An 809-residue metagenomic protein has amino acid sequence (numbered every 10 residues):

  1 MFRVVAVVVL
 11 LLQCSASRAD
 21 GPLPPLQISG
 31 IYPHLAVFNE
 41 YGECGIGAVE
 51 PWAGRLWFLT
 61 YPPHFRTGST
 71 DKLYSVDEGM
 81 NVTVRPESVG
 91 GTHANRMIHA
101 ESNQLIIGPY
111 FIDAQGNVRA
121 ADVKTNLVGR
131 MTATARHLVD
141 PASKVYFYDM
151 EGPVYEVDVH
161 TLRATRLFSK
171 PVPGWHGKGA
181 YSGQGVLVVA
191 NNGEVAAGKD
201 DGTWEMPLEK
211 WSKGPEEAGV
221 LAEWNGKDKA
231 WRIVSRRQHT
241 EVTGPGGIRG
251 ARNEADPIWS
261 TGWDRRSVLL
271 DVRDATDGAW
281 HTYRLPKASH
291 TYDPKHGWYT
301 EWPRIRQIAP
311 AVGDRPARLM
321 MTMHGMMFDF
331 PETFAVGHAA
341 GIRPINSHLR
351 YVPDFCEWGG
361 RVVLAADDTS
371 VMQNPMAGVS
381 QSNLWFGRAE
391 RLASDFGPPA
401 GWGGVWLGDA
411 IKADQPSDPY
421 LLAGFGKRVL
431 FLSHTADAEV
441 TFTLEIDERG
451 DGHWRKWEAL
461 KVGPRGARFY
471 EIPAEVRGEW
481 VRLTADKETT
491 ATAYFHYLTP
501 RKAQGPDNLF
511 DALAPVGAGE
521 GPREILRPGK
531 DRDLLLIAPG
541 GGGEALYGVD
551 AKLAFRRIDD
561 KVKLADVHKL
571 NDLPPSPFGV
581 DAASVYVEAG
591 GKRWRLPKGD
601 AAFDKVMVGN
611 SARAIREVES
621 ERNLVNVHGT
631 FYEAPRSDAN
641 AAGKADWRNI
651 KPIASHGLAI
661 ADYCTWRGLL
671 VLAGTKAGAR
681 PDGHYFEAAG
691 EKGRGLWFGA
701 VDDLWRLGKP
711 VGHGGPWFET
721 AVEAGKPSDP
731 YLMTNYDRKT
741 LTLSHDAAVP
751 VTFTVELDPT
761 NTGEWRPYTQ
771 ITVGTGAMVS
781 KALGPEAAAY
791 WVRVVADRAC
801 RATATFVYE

Functional and structural regions predicted by a protein language model:
G21-G42, D507-G519: A short helix->beta-strand "capping" segment at the edge of beta-propeller domains
L35-D71, G91-M97, G519-G541: Beta-strand-rich domains and repeat architectures in extracellular enzymes and scaffolds, especially beta-propellers
Y41-G47, S88-S102, N126-A142, S169-V186 (+7 more regions): Repeated scaffold domains used in trafficking and secretory/extracellular systems, primarily beta-propellers
W57-G90, G108-D122, D158, P539-L564: Beta-propeller domains
Y61-D71, N192-G219, I258-V272, D368-R391 (+3 more regions): Short, conserved, GDST-rich strand-edge loop motifs in beta-rich repeat architectures
S260, K287-T333, Y420, A602-A639 (+1 more regions): Loop/turn-rich, solvent-exposed surfaces of beta-rich toroidal or solenoidal domains
P353-L407, A661-E719: Blade-level signature of beta-propeller repeat domains, shared across WD40, Kelch, NHL, RCC1 and BNR/Asp-box propellers
A474-T490, P785-C800: Noncatalytic modules at the cell exterior or secretory-pathway interfaces, chiefly beta-strand-rich lectin/adhesion
